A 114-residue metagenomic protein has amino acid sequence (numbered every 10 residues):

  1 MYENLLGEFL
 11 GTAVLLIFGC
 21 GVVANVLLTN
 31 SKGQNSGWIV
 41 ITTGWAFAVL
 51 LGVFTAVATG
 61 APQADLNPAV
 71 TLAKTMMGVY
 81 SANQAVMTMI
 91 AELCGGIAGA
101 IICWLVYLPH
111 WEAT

Functional and structural regions predicted by a protein language model:
M1-T114: Membrane-interface helix-loop junctions and terminal tails of multi-pass membrane proteins
